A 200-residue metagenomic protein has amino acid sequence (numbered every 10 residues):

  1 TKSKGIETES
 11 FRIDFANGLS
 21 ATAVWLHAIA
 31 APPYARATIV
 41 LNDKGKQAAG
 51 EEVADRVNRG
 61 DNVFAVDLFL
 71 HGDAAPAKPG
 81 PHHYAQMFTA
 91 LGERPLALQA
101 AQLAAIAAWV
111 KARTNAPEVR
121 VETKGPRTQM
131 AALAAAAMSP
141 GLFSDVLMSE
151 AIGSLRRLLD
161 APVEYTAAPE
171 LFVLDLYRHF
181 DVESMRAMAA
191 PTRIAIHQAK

Functional and structural regions predicted by a protein language model:
T1-A31, L96: N-terminal cap/lid segment of alpha/beta-hydrolase-fold proteins
F15, W25-H27, L41-D43, D67-L70 (+5 more regions): Active-site proximal loops enriched in glycine and acidic residues that flank catalytic Cys/His/Asp and coordinate
A21, D61, T192: Residue-level detector of short, conserved catalytic/binding motifs and their immediate flanks
P33-R113, E118, L155-A167: Cap/lid segment of the alpha/beta-hydrolase catalytic domain
I106-H179, S184: Primarily recognizes the serine-hydrolase "nucleophile elbow" in alpha/beta-hydrolase and SGNH/GDSL folds
T192-Q198: Catalytic His-Asp charge-relay segment
